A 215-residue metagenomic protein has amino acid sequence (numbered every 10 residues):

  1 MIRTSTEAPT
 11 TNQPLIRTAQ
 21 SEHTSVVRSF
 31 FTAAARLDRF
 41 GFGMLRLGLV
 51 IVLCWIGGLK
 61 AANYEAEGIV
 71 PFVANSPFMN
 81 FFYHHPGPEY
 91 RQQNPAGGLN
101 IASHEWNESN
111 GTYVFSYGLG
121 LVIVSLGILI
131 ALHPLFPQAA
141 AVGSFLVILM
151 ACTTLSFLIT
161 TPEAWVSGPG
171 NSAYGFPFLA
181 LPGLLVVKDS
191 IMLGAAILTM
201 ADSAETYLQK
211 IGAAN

Functional and structural regions predicted by a protein language model:
I2-N215: Membrane-interface extramembranous regions
